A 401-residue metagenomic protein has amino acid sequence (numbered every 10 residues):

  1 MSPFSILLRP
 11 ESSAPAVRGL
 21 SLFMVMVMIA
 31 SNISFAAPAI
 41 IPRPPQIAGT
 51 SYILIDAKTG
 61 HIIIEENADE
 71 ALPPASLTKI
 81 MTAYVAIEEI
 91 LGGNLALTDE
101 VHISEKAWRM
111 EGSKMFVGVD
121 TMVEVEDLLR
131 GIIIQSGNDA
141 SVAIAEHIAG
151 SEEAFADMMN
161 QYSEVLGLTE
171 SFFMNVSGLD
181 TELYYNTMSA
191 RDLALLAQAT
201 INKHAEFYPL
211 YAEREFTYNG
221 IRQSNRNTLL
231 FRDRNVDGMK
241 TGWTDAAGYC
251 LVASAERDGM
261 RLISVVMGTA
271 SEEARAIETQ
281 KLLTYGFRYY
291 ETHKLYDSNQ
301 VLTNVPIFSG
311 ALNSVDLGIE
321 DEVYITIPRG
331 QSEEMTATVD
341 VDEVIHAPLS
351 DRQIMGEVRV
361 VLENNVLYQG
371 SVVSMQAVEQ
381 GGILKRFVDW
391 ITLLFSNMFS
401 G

Functional and structural regions predicted by a protein language model:
M1-A14: N-terminal secretory signal peptides that target proteins for export/translocation
P10, P38-I40, C250: A generic local structural motif
S12-V17, P74, V125, Q380-F387: Structural motif marking the loop-to-transmembrane transition
A16, M28, S34-A194, Q198-N202 (+1 more regions): Active-site-adjacent loops and short helices of periplasmic peptidoglycan-processing enzymes
S21-S31: Bacterial N-terminal signal peptides
L168-F172, Y184-G401: Domain-terminus/edge residues, biased toward the C-terminal soluble/receptor-binding domains of extracytoplasmic
